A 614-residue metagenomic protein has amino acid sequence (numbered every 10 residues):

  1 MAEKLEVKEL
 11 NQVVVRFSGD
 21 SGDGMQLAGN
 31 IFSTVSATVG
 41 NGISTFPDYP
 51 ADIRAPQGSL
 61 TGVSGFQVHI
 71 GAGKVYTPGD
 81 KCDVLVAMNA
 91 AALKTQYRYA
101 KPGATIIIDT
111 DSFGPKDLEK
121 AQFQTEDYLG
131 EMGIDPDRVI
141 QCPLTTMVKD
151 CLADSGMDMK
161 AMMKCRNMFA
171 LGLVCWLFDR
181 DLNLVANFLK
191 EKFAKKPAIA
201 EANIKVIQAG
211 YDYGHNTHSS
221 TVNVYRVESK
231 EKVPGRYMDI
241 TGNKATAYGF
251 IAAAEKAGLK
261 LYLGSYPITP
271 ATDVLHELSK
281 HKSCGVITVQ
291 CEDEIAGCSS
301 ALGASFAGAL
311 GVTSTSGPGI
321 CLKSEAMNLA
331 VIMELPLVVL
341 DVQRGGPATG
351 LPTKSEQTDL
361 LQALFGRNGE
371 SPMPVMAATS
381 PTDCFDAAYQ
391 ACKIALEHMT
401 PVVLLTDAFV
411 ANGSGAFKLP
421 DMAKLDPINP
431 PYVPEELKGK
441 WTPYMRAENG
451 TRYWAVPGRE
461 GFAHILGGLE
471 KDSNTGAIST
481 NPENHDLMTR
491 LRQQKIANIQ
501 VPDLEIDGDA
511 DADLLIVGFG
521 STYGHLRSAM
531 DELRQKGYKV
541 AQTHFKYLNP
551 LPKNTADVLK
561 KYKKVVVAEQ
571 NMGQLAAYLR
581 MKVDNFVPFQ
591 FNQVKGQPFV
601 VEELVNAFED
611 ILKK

Functional and structural regions predicted by a protein language model:
M1-A257: Active-site cofactor/cluster-binding pocket
Q12, D52, D150-L152, S219-G235 (+6 more regions): Gly-rich Lys/Arg/Thr-decorated short loops/hinges at beta-loop-alpha junctions or inter-strand turns that position
Q12-A100, Y248, L261-Y262, T269-F365 (+1 more regions): Thiamine diphosphate
V13-D20, A170-G172, R236, L261-G264 (+5 more regions): Short glycine-rich or small-residue beta-strand-to-loop segments that form or flank ligand, phosphate, metal/Fe-S
Y49-P50, L189, V206, V227-E231 (+6 more regions): A glycine-rich phosphate-binding loop feature that marks nucleotide/adenosyl-phosphate handling sites
P50-R54, F113-D117, M147, I295-G297 (+6 more regions): Short gly/pro/ser/thr-enriched loop/turn and capping motifs at secondary-structure boundaries
G79, I134-D137, Q141-M147, K354-V403 (+4 more regions): Conserved thiamine diphosphate
I240-G249, A257, A387, C392 (+1 more regions): Flexible, low-complexity linker and terminal segments
